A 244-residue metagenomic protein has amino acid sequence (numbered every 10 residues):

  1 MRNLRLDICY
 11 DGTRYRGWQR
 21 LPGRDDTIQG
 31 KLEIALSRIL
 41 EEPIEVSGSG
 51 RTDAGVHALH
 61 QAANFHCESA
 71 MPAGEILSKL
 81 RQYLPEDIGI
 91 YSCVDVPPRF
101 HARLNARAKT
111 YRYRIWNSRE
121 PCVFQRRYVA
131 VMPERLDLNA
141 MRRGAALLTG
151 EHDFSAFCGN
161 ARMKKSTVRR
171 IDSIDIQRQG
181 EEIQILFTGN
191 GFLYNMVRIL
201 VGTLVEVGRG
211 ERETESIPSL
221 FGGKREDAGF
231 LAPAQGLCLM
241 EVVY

Functional and structural regions predicted by a protein language model:
M1-Y244: Structured-RNA-binding interfaces characteristic of tRNA pseudouridine synthases
